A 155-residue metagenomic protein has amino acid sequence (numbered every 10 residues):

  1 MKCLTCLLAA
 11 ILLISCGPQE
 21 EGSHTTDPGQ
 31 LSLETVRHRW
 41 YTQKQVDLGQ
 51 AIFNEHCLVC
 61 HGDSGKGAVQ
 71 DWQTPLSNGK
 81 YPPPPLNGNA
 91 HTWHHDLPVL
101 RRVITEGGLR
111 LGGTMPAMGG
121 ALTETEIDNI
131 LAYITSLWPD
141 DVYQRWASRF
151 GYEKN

Functional and structural regions predicted by a protein language model:
K2-L7: Sec-dependent signal peptide recognition, specifically the positively charged N-region followed immediately by
L13-S15: C-terminal motif of bacterial Sec signal peptides marking the signal peptidase cleavage site
P18-I52, Q144: Electrostatic cytochrome c docking/interface patches
G29-V36, N54, H94, G113-N155: Flexible coil segments in periplasmic/lumen-exposed cytochrome c-class electron-transfer proteins
T42-N78, L100: Sequence/structural segment immediately N-terminal to covalent heme-attachment motifs in c-type and related
T74-T135: Extracytoplasmic electron-transfer domains, predominantly the class I c-type cytochrome c fold
